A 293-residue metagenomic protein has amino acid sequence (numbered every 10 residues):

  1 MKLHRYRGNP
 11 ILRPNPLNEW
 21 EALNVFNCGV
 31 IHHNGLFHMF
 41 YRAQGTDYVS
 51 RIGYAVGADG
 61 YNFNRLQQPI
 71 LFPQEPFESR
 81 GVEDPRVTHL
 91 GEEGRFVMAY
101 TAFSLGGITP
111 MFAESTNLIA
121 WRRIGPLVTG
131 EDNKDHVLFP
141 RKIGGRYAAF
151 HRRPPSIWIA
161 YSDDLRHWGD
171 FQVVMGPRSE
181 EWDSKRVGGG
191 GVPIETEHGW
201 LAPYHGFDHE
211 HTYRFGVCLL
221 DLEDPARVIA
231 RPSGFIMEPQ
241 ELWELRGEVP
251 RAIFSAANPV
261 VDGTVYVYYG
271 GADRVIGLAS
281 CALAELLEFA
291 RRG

Functional and structural regions predicted by a protein language model:
M1-R80, H89-K185, I194-R251, V261-V265 (+1 more regions): Beta-rich carbohydrate-recognition and catalytic domains
E83: Acidic-residue sensor for enzyme active/binding pockets
